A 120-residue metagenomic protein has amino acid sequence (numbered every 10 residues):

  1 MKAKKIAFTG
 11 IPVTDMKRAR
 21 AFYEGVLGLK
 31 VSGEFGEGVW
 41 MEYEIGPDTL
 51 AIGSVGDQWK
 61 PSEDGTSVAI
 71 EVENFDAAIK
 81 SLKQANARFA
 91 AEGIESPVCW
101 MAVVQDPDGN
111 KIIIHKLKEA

Functional and structural regions predicted by a protein language model:
M1, S32-G33, M41-E42, D57-P61 (+1 more regions): Short secondary-structure boundary/capping segments
M1-K2, I11, I79-A120: Vicinal oxygen chelate
M1-R20, P47, T66-V68, K118-A120: N-terminal beta-strand motif that seeds the catalytic metal site of vicinal oxygen chelate
G10-L50: Core segments of cupin and vicinal oxygen chelate
A19-F22, A78-L82: Hydrophobic side chains in well-ordered alpha-helices
E42, A69, M101-V103: Short hydrophobic/aromatic beta-strand element in the GNAT-like acyltransferase core that lines or flanks the acyl-donor
P47-A51, K60, D108-I112: Short, charged/polar, Gly/Pro-enriched secondary-structure boundary elements
V68-I79, A87: Mid-chain, well-packed structural core segment of small domains
